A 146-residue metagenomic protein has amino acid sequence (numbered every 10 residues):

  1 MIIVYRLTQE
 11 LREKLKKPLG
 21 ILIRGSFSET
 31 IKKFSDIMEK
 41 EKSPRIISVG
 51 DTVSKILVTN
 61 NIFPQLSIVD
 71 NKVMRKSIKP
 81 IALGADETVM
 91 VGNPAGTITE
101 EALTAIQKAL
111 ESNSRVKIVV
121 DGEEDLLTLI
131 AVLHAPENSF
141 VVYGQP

Functional and structural regions predicted by a protein language model:
I2: Active-site helix-to-loop segments that bind/position phosphate- or nucleotide-bearing substrates and donors across
Y5, Q9-P146: Conserved mixed alpha/beta catalytic, RNA-binding, or beta-rich assembly cores of soluble enzyme, regulatory
